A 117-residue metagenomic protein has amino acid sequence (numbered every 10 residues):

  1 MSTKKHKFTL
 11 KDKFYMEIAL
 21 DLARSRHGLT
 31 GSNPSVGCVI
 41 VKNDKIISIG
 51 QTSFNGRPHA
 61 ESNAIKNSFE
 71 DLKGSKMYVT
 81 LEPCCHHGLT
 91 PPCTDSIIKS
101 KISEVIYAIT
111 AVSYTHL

Functional and structural regions predicted by a protein language model:
M1-I18: Short, compositionally biased leader-like segments
K13-L29: Short, basic/aromatic recognition patches
V36-V41: Short beta-strand scaffold segments in enzyme catalytic cores
S48-G50: Short hydrophobic alpha-helix segments
N55-K66: A short, polar/charged loop-to-alpha-helix boundary motif
V79-S96: Local cysteine-cluster metal-coordination motifs and their immediate loop/turn environment, predominantly Fe-S cluster
E104-T110: Short internal beta-strands
T115-H116: Conserved small/polar residues in nucleotide/adenosyl-binding loops
